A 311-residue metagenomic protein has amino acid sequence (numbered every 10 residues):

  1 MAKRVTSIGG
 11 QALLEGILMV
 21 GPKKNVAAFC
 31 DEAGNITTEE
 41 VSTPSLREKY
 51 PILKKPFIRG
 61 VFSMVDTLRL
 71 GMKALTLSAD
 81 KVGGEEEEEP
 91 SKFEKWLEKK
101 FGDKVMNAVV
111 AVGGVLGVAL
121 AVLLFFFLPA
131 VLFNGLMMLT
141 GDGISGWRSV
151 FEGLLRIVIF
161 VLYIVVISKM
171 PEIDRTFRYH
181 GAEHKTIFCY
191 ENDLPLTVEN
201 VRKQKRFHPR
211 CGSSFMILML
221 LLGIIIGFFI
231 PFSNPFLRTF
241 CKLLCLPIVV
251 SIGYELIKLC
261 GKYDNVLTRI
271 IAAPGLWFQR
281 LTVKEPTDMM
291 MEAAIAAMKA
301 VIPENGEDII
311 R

Functional and structural regions predicted by a protein language model:
M1-G83, P90: Divalent-cation
A2-K3, S7, A12-L13, R47-K54 (+3 more regions): Cytosolic juxtamembrane amphipathic/interface segments immediately preceding and feeding into a transmembrane helix
A2-L13, I17-M19, G146-I217, L259-Y263 (+1 more regions): Polar-ligand-bearing catalytic/cofactor-coordination segments of membrane-embedded or membrane-tethered inner-membrane
F29, S63, T67-E98, R178-L196 (+1 more regions): Short, charged cytosolic
L77, G117-G141, M219-C241, L246-V250 (+1 more regions): Juxtamembrane "helix exit" motif at the C-terminal ends of alpha-helical transmembrane segments in multi-pass membrane
F93-K104, F133-F151, I230-F240, L259-R269 (+1 more regions): Membrane interface segments of multi-pass transport proteins and intramembrane proteases
V105-L123, Q204-F229: Transmembrane alpha-helical segments and their cytosolic interface motifs in multi-pass membrane proteins
M106, V110, G114, R148-R156 (+3 more regions): Residue-level signature of transmembrane alpha-helical entry/exit and packing/kink sites in multi-pass membrane
